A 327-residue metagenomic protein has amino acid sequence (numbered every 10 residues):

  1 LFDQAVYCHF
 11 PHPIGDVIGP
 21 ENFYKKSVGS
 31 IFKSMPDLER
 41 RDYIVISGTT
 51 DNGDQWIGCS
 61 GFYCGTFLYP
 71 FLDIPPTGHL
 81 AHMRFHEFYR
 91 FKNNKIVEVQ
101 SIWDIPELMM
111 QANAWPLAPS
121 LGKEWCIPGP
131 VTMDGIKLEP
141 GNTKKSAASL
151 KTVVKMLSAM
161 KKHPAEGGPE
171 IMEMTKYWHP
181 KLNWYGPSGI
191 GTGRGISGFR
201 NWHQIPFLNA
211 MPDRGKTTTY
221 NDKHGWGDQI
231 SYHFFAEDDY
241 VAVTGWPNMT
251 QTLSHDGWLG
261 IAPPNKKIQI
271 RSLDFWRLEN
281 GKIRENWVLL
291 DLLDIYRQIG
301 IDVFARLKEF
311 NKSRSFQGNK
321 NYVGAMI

Functional and structural regions predicted by a protein language model:
L1-I327: C-terminal and inter-domain tail/linker signature
